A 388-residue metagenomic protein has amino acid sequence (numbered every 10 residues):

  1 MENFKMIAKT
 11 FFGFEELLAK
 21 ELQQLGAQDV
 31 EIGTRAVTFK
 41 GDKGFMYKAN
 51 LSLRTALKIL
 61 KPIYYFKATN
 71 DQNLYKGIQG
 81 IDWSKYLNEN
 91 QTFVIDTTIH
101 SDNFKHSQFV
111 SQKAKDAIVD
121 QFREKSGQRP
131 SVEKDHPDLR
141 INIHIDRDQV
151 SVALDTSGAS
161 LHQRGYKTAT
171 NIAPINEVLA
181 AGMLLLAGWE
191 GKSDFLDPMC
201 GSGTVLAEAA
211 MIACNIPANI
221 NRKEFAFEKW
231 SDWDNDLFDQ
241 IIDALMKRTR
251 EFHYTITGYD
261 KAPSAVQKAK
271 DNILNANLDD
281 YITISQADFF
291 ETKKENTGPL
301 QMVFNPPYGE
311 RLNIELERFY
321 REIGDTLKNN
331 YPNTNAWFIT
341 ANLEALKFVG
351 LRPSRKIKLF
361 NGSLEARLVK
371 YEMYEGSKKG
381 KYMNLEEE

Functional and structural regions predicted by a protein language model:
E2-P137, E388: Non-catalytic nucleic-acid substrate-recognition regions in nucleic-acid-modifying enzymes
T10, D260, T340: Short beta-strand/turn micro-motifs composed of small residues that flank or help shape donor/cofactor-binding pockets
G44-L51, A159-H162, S377: Short, charged/polar, Gly/Pro-enriched secondary-structure boundary elements
H100-N103, S160, P307-R311: A short, flexible beta-alpha/helix-coil linker loop
I141-S157, V369: C-terminal edge-of-domain segments
V152-L186: SAM-dependent Rossmann-like transferase core, predominantly class I methyltransferases with a strong bias toward
I175-K294, E310: Conserved S-adenosyl-L-methionine
A287-E388: C-terminal catalytic and target-recognition region of SAM-dependent MTase-like enzymes, primarily methyltransferases
